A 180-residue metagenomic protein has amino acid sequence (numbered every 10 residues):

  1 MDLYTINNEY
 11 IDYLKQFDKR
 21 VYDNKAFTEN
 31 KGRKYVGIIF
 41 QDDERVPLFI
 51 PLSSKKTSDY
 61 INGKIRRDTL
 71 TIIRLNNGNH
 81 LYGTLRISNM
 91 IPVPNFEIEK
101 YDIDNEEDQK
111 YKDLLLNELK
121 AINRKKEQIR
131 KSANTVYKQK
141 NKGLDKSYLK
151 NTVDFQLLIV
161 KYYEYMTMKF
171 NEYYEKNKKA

Functional and structural regions predicted by a protein language model:
M1-G32: Short N-terminal edge-element motif at the start of the domain
L3, V36, V46-L48: Beta-sheet entry/capping signal
T5-N7, I50, I91-V93: Residues in well-ordered beta-strands of folded domains
N8, I39, L52: Residues immediately flanking
Y10, K56, E97: Residue-level detector of flexible, active-site-proximal loop/helix-junction positions within diverse enzyme catalytic
T28-N30, D42-L81: Compact nucleic-acid interaction/catalytic patches
K34-Q41: Catalytic nucleophile-His microenvironment captured as a short glycine-rich beta-strand/loop that brackets
I72-A180: C-terminal terminal-subdomain/extension
